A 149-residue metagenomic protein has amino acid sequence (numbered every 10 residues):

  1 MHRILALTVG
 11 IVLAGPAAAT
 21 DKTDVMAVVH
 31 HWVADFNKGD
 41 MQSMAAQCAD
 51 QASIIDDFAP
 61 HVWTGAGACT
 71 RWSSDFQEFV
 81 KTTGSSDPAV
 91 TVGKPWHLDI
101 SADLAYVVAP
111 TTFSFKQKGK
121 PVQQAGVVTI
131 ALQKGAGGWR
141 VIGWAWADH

Functional and structural regions predicted by a protein language model:
M1-L7: Sec-dependent signal peptide recognition, specifically the positively charged N-region followed immediately by
V9, A14-Q47, R140: Short, low-complexity N-terminal intrinsically disordered segments enriched in polar/charged residues
T23, M41-H97, V122: A solvent-exposed, acidic/Ser-Thr-rich amphipathic alpha-helical stretch
A89-V90, A102-F113: A short hydrophobic beta-strand element
G93-L98, T111-F113, V127-Q133: Hydrophobic/aromatic beta-strand elements that line small-molecule binding cavities or substrate pockets in beta-rich
H97-A105, K120, L132-W139: A short, structured loop/turn motif at beta-sheet edges
F113-Q123: Short, cysteine-centered beta-strand-loop-beta hairpins and adjacent loop/turn segments enriched in charged/polar
Q123-H149: Short beta-strand edge/turn micro-motifs at domain boundaries
